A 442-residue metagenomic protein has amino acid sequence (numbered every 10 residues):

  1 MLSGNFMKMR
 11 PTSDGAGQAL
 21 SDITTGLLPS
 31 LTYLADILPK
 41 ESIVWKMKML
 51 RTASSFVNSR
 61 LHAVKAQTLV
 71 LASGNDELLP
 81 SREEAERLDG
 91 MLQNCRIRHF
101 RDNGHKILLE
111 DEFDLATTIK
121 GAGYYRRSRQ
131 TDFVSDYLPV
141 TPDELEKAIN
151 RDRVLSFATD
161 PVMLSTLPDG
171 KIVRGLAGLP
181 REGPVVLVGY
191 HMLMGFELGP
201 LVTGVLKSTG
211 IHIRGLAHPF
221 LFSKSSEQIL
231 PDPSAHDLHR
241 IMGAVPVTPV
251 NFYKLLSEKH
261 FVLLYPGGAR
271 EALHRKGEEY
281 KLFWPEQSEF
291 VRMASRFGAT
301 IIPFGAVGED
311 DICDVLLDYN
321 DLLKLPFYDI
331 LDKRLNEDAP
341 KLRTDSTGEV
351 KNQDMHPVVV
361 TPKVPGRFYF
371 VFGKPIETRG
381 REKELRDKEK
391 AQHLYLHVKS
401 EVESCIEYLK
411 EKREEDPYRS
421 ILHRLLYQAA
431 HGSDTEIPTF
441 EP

Functional and structural regions predicted by a protein language model:
L2-L61: Conserved alpha/beta-hydrolase catalytic His-Asp/Glu region
A63-K65, V70-D76: Short beta-strand/loop motif that positions the catalytic acidic residue of the alpha/beta-hydrolase fold
G74-E77, D102-G104: Acidic beta-to-alpha connecting loop that harbors the catalytic carboxylate
E77-E84: Conserved alpha/beta-hydrolase "acid-adjacent" motif
E86, L92-L138: Catalytic active-site module of serine/aspartate enzymes centered on a nucleophile-bearing elbow/loop
T117, G123-V154, K254-P442: Non-catalytic C-terminal accessory region of glycerolipid acyltransferases and related lyso-lipid remodeling enzymes
D160-H191: Helix-to-loop junction immediately C-terminal to a conserved catalytic motif
G183-F252, S257-E258, A269-E286: Catalytic core of membrane glycerolipid acyltransferases/transacylases, capturing the structured, soluble-facing
